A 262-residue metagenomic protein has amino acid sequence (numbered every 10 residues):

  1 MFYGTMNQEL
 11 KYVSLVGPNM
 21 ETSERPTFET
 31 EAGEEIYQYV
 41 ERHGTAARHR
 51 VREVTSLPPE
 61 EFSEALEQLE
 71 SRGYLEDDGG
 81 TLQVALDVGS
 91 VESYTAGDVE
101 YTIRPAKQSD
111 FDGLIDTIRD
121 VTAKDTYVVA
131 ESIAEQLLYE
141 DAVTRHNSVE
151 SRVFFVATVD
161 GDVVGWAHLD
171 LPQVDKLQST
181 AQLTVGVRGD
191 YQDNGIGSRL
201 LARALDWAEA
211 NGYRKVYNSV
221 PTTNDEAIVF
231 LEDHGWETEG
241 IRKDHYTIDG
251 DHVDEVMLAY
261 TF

Functional and structural regions predicted by a protein language model:
Y3-M6, G17-R25, E70, Y74-S109: Conserved N-terminal entry element of GNAT/NAT acetyltransferase domains
D77, Y217-S219, G235-H252: Conserved catalytic-core motifs of GNAT/GCN5-like acyltransferases
L86, D244-F262: C-terminal "cap" of GNAT-fold acetyltransferases
D116-I133: Helix-loop element at the rim of GNAT/NAT acetyltransferase active sites that forms part of the acceptor-substrate
S132-R188, T261: Acetyl-CoA-dependent GNAT
Y191, G195-R203: Conserved acetyl-CoA pyrophosphate-binding loop and the N-cap/start of the following alpha-helix in GNAT-like
S198, T222-G240: Conserved active-site alpha-helix within GNAT-family acetyltransferase domains
L201, A208-V220: Conserved GNAT acetyl-CoA-binding A-motif
